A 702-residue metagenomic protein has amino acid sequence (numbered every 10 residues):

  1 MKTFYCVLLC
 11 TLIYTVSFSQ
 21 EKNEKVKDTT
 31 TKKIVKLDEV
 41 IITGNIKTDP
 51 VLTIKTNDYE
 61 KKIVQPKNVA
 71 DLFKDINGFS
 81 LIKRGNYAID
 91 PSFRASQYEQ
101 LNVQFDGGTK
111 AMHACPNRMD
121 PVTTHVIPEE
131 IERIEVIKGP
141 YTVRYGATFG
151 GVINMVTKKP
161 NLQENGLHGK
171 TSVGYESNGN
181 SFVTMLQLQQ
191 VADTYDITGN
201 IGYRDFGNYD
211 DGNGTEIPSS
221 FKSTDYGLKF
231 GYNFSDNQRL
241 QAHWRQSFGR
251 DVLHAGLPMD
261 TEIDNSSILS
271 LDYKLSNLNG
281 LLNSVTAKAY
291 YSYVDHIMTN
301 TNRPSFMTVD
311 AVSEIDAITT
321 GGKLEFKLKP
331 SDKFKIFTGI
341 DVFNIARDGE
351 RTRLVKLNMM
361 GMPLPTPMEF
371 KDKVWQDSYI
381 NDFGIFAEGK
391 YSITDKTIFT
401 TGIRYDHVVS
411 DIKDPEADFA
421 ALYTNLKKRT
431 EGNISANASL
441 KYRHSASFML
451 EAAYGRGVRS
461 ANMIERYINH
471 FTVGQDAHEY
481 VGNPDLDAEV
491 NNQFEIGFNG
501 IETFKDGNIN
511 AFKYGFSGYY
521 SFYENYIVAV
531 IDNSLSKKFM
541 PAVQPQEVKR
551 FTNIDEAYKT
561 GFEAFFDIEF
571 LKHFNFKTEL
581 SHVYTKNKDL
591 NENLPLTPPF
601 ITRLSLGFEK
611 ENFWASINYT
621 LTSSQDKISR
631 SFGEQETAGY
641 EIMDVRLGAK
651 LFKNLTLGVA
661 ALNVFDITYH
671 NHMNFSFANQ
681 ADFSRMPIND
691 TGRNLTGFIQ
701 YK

Functional and structural regions predicted by a protein language model:
E21-K27, F206-G207, N213, F221 (+3 more regions): Flexible loop and strand-edge segments within Gram-negative outer membrane beta-barrel domains
I34-A70, D90: N-terminal periplasmic "start-of-domain" segments of outer-membrane beta-barrel proteins
E60-I63, K67-L72, I89-S92, Q104 (+4 more regions): N-terminal periplasmic accessory domains that precede and gate Gram-negative outer-membrane beta-barrel machines
K110-G139: Short acidic/polar hinge/loop motifs at secondary-structure boundaries that mediate gating or recognition
N154-V156, E164, Q189-D264, S624: Periplasmic-side early beta-strands and strand-to-turn transitions of outer-membrane beta-barrels
G227-K229, S313-F326, D382-G384, V481-D487 (+5 more regions): Outer membrane beta-barrel strand-and-loop segments of large Gram-negative receptors, especially TonB-dependent
T394-D395, F399, V408, A511-Y523 (+2 more regions): Gram-negative outer-membrane beta-barrel transporters
V458, Y519, E524-N525, A529-I531 (+2 more regions): C-terminal beta-signal and adjacent terminal beta-strands/loops of Gram-negative outer-membrane beta-barrel proteins
